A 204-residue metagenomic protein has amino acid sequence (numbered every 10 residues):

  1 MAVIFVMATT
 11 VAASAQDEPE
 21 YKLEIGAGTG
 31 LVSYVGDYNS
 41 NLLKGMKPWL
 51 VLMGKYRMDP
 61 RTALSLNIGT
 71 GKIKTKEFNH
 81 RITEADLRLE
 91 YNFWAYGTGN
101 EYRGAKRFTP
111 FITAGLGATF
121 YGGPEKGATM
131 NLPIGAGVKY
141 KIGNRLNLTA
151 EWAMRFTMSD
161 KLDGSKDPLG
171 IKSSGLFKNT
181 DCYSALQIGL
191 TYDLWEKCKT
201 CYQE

Functional and structural regions predicted by a protein language model:
A15-R57, T191-K197: Short glycine/proline- and aromatic-enriched beta-strand/turn motifs that initiate or cap beta-hairpins
P19, Y56-P60, F93-A95, F120 (+2 more regions): Outer-membrane beta-barrel strand-turn architecture
Y21, K44-P48, R81-A85, K106-F108 (+2 more regions): Residues that define the transmembrane beta-barrel architecture of outer-membrane proteins
A27-L31, L52-Y56, L87-Y91, A114-A118 (+3 more regions): Residues on the lipid-exposed face of transmembrane beta-strands in outer-membrane beta-barrel proteins
D37-L42, T75-N79, E101-R103, G123-A128 (+2 more regions): Outer-membrane beta-barrel translocator domains and adjoining extracellular loop/strand segments of Gram-negative
S40-N92, R155, P168-S173, Q187: Glycine- and aromatic-enriched membrane insertion/assembly motifs of diderm outer-membrane and organelle channel
P60-K126, Y192: Gram-negative (and chloroplast) outer-membrane scaffold detector with strong preference for beta-barrel transmembrane
I73, I82, I142-E204: Predominantly the C-terminal beta-signal and adjacent terminal strand-loop region of outer-membrane beta-barrel
